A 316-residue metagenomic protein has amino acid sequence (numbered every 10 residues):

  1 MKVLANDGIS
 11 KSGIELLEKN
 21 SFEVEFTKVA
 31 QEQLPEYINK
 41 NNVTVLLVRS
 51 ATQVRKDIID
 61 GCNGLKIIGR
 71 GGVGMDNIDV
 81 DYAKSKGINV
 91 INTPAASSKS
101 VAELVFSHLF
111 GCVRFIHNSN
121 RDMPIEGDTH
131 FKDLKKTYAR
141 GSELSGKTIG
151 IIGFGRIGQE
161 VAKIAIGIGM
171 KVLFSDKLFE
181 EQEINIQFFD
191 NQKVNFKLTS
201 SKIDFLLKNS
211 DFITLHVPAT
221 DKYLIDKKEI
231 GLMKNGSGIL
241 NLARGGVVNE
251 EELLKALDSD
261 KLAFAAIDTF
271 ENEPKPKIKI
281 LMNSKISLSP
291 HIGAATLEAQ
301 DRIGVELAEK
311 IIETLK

Functional and structural regions predicted by a protein language model:
M1-I91, L206-K208, D226-L232: An N-terminal-biased, well-structured beta-alpha scaffold segment characteristic of Rossmann-like dinucleotide-binding
N39, V54-D57, K177-K279: Rossmann-like adenosine-cofactor binding region
T44-V45, I67, F212, G238 (+2 more regions): Short, Asp-centered acidic motifs that coordinate Mg2+ and/or phosphate in catalytic or ligand-binding sites
L65, S145-T148, G236: Phosphate-coordination loops involved in phosphoryl transfer and adenosine-cofactor binding
K86, P94-T148: Phosphate-binding beta-alpha-beta segment of Rossmann-like dinucleotide-binding domains, i.e., the NAD(P)
G150-G153: Conserved N-terminal Rossmann-fold NAD(P)-binding element of oxidoreductases
I157: Hydrophobic/small residue at the entry helix of a nucleotide-binding pocket
E273-K277, M282-L315: Adenosine-phosphate binding glycine-rich loop
